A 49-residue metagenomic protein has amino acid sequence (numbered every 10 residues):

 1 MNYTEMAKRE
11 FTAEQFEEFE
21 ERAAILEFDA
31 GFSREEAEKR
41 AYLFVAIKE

Functional and structural regions predicted by a protein language model:
M1-E49: C-terminal alpha-helical interaction appendages
